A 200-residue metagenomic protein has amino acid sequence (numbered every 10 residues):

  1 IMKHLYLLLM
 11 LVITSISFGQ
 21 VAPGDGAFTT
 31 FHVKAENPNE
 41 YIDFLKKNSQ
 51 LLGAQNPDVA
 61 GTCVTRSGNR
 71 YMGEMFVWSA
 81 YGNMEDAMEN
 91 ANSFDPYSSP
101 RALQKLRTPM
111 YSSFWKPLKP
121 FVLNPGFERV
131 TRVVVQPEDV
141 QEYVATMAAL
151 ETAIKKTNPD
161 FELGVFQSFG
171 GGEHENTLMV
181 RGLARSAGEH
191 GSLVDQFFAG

Functional and structural regions predicted by a protein language model:
H4-I16: Sec-dependent N-terminal signal peptides
G19-G200: Short S/T/G/P-rich N-terminal loop/turn motif that feeds into the first structured element of a domain
